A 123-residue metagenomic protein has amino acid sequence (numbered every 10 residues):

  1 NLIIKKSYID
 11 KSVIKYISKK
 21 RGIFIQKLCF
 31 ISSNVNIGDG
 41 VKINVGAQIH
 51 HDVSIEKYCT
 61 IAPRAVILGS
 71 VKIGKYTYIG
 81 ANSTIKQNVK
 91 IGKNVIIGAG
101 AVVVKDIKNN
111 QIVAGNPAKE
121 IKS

Functional and structural regions predicted by a protein language model:
I3-K5: ADP-ribose/adenylate-binding Rossmann-like module
S7-A114, A118-I121: Structural signal for interior beta-strand "rungs" in well-ordered beta-sheet cores of soluble enzyme domains
